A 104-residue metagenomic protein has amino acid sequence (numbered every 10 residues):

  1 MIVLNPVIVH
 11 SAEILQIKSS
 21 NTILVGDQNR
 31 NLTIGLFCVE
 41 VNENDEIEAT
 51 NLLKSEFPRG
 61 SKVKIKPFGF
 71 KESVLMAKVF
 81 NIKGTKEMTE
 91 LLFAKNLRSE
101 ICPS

Functional and structural regions predicted by a protein language model:
I2-S104: Small beta-barrel nucleic-acid-binding modules, primarily SNase/OB-fold domains and secondarily Tudor-like barrels
